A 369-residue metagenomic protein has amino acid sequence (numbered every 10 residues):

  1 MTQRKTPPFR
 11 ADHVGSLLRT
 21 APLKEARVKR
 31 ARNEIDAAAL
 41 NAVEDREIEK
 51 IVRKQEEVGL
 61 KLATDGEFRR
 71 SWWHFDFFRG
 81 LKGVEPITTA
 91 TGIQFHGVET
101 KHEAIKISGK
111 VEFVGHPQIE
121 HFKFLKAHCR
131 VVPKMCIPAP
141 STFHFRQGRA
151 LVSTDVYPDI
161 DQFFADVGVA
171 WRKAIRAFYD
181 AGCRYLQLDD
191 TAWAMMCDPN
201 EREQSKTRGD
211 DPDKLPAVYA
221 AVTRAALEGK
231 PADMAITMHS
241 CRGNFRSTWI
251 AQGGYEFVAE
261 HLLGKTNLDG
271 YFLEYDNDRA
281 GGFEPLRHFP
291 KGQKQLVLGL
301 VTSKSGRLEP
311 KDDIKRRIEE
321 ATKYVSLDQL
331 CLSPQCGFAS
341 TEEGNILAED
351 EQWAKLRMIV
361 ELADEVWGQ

Functional and structural regions predicted by a protein language model:
M1-Q369: Domain-level signal for soluble alpha/beta catalytic cores
